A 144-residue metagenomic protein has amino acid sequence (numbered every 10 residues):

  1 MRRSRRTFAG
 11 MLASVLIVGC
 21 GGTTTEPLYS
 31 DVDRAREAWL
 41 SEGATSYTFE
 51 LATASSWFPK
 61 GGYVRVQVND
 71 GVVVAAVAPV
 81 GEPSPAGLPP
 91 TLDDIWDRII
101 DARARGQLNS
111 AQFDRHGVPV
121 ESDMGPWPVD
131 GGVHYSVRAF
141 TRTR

Functional and structural regions predicted by a protein language model:
M1-M11: Bacterial N-terminal signal peptides that target proteins for export
I17-G19: C-terminal motif of bacterial Sec signal peptides marking the signal peptidase cleavage site
G21-T24: Bacterial signal peptide processing site
E42-T53: A short, Trp-centered hydrophobic/proline-enriched beta-strand micro-motif
A54-F58, A76-A86, P126-P128: Short, solvent-exposed aromatic-acidic interface loops
P59-V64, G132-S136: Short, surface-exposed coil-to-beta transition loops
R65-L108: Mature extracytoplasmic domains of secretory-pathway proteins
P119-S136: Short, exposed beta-strand-loop hairpins at the edges of beta-sheets in extracellular/periplasmic proteins
